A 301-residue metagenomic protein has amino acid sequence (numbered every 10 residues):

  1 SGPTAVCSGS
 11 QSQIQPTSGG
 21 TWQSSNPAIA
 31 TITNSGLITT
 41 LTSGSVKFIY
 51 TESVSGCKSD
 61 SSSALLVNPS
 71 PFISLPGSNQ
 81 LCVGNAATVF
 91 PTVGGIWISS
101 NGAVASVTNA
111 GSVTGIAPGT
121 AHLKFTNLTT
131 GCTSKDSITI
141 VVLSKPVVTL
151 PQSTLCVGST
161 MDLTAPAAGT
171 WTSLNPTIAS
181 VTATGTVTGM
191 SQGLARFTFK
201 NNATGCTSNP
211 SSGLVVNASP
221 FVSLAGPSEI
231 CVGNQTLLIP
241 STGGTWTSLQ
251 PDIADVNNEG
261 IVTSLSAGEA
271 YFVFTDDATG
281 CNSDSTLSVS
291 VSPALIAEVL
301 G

Functional and structural regions predicted by a protein language model:
S1-G301: Extracytoplasmic soluble-region selector
